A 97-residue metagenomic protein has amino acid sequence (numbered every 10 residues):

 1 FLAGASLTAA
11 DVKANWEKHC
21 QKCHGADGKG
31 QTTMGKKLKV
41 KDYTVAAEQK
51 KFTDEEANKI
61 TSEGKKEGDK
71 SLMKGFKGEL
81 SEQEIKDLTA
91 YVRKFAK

Functional and structural regions predicted by a protein language model:
L2-E17, Q31, K51: Electrostatic cytochrome c docking/interface patches
G4-S6, A47, K97: Intrinsic disorder/low-complexity segments
A9, C23-H24, K51, I60 (+1 more regions): Amphipathic alpha-helical interaction segments
D11-H19, G68, F95-K97: Short sequence/structural segments immediately N-terminal
W16-A26, L88: The canonical Cys-X-X-Cys-His
Q31-A46, I60-F95: Axial heme c-ligation environment in periplasmic c-type cytochrome domains
